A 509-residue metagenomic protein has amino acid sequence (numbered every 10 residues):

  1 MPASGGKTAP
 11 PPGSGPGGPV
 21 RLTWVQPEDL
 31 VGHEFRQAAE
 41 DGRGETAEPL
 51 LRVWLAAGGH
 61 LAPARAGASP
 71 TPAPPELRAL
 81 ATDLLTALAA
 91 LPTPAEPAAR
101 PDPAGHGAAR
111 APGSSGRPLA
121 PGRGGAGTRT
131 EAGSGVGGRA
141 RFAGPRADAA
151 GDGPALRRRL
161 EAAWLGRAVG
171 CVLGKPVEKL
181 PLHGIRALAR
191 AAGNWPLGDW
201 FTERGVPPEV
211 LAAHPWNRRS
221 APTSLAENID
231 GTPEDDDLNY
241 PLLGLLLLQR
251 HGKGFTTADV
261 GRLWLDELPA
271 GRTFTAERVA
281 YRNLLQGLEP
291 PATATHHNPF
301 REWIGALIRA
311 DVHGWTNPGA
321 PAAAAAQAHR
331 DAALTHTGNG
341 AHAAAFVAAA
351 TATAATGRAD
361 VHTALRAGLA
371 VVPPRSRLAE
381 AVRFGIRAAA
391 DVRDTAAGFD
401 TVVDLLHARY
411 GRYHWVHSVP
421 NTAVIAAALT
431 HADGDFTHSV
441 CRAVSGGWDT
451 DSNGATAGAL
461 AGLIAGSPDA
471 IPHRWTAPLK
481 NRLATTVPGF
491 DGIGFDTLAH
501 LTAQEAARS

Functional and structural regions predicted by a protein language model:
M1-P101, G107: Long, charge-dense tracts
P72-P154: Long amphipathic alpha-helical scaffold segments
G107, R139-D152, E277-I304, I308-A324 (+2 more regions): Accessory "access/gating" subregions that flank catalytic or transport cores
P112-G116, G122, G138-L165, V169 (+1 more regions): An N-terminal structural lobe/cap that precedes and organizes the functional/catalytic core across diverse proteins
V169-K175, K179-L197, H336-N339, A345-T353 (+1 more regions): Catalytic phosphate/nucleotide-handling subdomain of diverse soluble enzymes
L182, R190, W195, V206 (+4 more regions): Surface-exposed loop and adjacent secondary-structure segments within mature catalytic domains
H214-P233, A397, G494-S509: C-terminal domain-closing interface element
A221-V260, W264-T273: Aromatic-rich carbohydrate-recognition surfaces in CAZymes
